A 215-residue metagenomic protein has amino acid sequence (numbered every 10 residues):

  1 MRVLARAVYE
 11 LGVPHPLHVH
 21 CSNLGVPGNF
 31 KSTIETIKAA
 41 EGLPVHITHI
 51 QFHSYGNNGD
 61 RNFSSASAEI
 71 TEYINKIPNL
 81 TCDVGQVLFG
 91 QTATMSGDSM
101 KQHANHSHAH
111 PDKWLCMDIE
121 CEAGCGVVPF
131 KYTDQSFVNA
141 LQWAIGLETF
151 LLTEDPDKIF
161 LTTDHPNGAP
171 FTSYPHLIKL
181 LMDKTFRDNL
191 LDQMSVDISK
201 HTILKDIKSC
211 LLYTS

Functional and structural regions predicted by a protein language model:
M1-I159: Histidine/acidic residue-rich metal-binding segments in metalloenzymes
I77, L180-K184: Polar helix-capping/helix-linker motif
P166-A169: C-terminal substrate/ligand-recognition segments
F171-P175: Short glycine/threonine-rich loop-to-helix capping motif typified by GTGT followed within a few residues by an Asp-Pro
H176-K179, R187: C-terminal, non-catalytic macromolecule-binding modules
L190-K208: Generic long, charged, amphipathic alpha-helical segments
Y213-T214: Conserved small/polar residues in nucleotide/adenosyl-binding loops
